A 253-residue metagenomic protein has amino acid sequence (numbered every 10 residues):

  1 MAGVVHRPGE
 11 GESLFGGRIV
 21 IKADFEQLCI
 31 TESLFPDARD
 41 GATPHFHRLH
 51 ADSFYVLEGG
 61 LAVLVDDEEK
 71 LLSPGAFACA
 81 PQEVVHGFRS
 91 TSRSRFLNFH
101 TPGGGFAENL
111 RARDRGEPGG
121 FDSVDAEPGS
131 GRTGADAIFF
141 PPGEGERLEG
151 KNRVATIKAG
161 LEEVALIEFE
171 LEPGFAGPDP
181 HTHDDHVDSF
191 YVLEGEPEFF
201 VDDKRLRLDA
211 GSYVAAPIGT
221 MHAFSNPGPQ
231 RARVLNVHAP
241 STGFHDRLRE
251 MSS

Functional and structural regions predicted by a protein language model:
M1-C29, D114-A165, P173, S253: A short, N-terminal "cap"/entry segment at the start of jelly-roll beta-barrel domains of the cupin/DSBH fold
V5-H6, D67-E83, D203-G219: Short acidic-glycine-tyrosine-enriched beta hairpin
I21-D24, A42-R48, R89-S90, I157-A159 (+2 more regions): Short histidine-centered beta-strand/loop micro-motifs that create catalytic or ligand/metal-coordination sites
E26, Q82-A107, I218-F244: Ligand-binding loop in jelly-roll beta-barrel domains
T31-H47, G150-N152, I167-H183: Conserved short histidine dyad/triad with adjacent acidic residue
L49-L61, D66, D185-P197, D202: Glycine- and acidic-residue-biased ligand/ion/polar-headgroup-sensing regions
L57-E58, S73-P74, S92, L193-E194 (+1 more regions): A cytosolic small-molecule/anion-sensing beta-strand core signal
T91, N98-R132, N236-V237, S241-S252: A hydrophobic/aromatic-rich effector-binding and dimerization subdomain of bacterial HTH-type transcriptional regulators
